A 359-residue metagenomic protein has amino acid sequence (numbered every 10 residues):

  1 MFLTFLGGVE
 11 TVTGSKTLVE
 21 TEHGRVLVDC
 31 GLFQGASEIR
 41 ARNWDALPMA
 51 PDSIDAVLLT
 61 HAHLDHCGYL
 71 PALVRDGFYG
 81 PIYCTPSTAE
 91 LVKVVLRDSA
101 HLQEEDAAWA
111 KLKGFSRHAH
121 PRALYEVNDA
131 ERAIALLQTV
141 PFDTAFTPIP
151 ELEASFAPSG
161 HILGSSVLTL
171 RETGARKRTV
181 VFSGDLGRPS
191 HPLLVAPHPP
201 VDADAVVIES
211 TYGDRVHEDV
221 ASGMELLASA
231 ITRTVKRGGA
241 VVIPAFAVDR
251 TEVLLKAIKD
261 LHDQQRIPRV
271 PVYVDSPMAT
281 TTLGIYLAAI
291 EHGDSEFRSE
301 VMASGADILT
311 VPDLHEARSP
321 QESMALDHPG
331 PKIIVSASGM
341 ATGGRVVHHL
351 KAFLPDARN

Functional and structural regions predicted by a protein language model:
M1-D52, R132-V195, Q321-D327, R345: Core dinuclear metal-dependent hydrolase active-site scaffold
L3, D29, H61-A62, V92 (+5 more regions): Divalent metal-coordination and catalytic microenvironments
G8-V9, C30-F33, S87, I162 (+5 more regions): Active-site metal-binding loops of divalent metal-dependent hydrolases
T11-G14, T21-G80, C84-L137, L186-A196 (+1 more regions): Pre-active-site segment of Zn-dependent metallo-hydrolases
P51, D76-G77, H198-D202, R266-I267 (+1 more regions): Short, conserved loop/helix-junction motifs that constitute active-site signature segments in enzyme catalytic cores
S99-I162, E291-P329: Metallo-beta-lactamase
V167, T179, G187-D275: Cap/insert and terminal regions of metallo-dependent hydrolase folds
A230-N359: Hard-cation-handling environments
